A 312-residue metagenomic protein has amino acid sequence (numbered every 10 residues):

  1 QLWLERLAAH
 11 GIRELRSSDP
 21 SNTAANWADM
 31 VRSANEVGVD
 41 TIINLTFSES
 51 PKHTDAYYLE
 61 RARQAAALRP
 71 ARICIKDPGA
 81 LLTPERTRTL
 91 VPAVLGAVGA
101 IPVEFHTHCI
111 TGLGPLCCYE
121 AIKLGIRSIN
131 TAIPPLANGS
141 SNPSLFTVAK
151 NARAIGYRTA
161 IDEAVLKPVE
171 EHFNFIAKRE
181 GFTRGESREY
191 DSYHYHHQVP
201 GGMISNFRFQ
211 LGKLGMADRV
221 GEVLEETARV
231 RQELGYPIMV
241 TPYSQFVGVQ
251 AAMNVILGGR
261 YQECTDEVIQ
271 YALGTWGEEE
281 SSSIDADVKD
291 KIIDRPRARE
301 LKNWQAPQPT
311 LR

Functional and structural regions predicted by a protein language model:
Q1-F105, Y119-I126: Alpha/beta enzyme core
E49-P51, T111-G112, P135-S140: Short gly/pro/ser/thr-enriched loop/turn and capping motifs at secondary-structure boundaries
D77, L124-N142: Glycine-rich phosphate-binding active-site loops on the catalytic face of alpha/beta enzymes
P84-I101, N174-N206: Active-site/ligand-binding-proximal alpha/beta "capping" segment
I110-E120, A132, F146: Thiamine diphosphate
A137-A160: C-terminal helical cap(s) of enzyme catalytic domains, especially alpha/beta-barrels
T159-F173: Phosphate/diphosphate-binding loops
E186-H194, Q198, G202-R312: Terminal or standalone catalytic/regulatory effector modules within metabolic enzymes and repeat proteins
